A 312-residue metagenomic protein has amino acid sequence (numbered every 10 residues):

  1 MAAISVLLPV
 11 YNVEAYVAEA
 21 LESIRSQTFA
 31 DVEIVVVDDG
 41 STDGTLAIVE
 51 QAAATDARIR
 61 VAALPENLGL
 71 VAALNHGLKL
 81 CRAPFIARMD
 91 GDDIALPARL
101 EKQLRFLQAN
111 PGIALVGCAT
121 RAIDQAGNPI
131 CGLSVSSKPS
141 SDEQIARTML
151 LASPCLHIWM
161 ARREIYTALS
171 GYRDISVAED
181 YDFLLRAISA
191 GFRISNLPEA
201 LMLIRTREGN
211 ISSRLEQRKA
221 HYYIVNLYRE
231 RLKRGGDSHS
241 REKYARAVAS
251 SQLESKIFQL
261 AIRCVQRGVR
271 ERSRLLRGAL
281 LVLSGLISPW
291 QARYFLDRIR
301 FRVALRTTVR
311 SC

Functional and structural regions predicted by a protein language model:
A2-S5, S23, E33, D182: Cell-envelope/extracellular polymer assembly enzymes that use nucleotide-activated donors
N12-S26: Short, well-formed alpha-helical segments that are part of the catalytic scaffolds of diverse glycosyltransferases
D38-A47, E66, D90: A conserved acidic beta->alpha catalytic loop
L64-C81, K102: Glycine-rich, basic loop-to-helix element that forms the pyrophosphate-binding segment of sugar-nucleotide handling
K79, C118, S140-Y222: Conserved nucleotide-sugar donor-binding catalytic segment
I86: Short aromatic/hydrophobic "clamp" motif used to bind/position activated sugar donors
A98-C131: Conserved donor NDP-sugar-binding/catalytic core segment of glycosyltransferases
D182, I194, A200, R205-C312: C-terminal subregions of glycosyltransferases and related glycan-biosynthesis enzymes
